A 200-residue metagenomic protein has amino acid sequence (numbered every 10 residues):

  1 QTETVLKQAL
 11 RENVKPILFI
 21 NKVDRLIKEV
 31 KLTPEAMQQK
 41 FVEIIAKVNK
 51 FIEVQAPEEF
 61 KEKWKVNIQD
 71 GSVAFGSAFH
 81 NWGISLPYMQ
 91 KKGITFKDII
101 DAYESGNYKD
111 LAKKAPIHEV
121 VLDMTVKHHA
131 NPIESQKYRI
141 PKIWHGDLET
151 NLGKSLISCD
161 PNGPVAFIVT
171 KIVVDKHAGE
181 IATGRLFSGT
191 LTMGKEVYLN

Functional and structural regions predicted by a protein language model:
Q1-N200: Structural and coupling elements of P-loop NTPases
